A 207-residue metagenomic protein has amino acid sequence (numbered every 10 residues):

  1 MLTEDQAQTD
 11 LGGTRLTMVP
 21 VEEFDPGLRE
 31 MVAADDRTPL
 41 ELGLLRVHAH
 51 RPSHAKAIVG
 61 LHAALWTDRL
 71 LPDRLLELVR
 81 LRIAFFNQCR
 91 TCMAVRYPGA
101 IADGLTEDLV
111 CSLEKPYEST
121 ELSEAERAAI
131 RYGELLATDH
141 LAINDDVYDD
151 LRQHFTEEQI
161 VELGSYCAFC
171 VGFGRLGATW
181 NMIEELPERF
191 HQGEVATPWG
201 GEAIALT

Functional and structural regions predicted by a protein language model:
M1-T207: Hydrophobic alpha-helical segments
